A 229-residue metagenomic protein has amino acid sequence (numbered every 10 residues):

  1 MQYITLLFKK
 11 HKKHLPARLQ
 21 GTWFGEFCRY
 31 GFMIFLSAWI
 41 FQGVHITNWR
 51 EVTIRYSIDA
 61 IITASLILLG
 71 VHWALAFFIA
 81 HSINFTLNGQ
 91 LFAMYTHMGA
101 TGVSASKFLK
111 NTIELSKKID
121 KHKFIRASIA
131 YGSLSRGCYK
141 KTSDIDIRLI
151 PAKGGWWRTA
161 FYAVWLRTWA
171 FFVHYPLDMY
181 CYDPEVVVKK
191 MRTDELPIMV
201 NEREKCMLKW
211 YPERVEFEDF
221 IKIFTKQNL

Functional and structural regions predicted by a protein language model:
M1-A127, S135-K140, A152-L229: Catalytic core of pol beta-like nucleotidyltransferases
T142-I150: Histidine-centered divalent-metal-coordination microenvironment in nucleic-acid enzymes
